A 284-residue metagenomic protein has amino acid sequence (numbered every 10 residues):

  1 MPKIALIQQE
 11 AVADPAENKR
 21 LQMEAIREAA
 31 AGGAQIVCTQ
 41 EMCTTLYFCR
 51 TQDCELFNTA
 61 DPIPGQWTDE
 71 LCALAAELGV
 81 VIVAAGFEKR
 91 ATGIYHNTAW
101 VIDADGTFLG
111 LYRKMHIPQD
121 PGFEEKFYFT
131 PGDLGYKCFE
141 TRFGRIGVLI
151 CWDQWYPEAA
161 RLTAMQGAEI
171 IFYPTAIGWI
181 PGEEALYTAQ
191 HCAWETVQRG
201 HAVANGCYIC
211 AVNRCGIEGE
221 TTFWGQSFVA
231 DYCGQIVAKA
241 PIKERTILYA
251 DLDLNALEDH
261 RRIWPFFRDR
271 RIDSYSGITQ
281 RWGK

Functional and structural regions predicted by a protein language model:
M1-A5: Extreme N-terminal starter segment of soluble prokaryotic enzymes
Q8-A13: Short polar catalytic/cofactor-binding loops
P15, E24-D105, L111, I177-G200 (+1 more regions): Cys-nucleophile CN-hydrolase/nitrilase-fold catalytic domain and related Cys-dependent amidase chemistry that acts on
Q52, W100, L111-P118, F228 (+1 more regions): Short beta->alpha transition motifs characteristic of CBS
A60-I63, A73, R90-V197, I263-W264: Active-site catalytic loop in hydrolytic enzyme cores
A60-V83, C151-I247: CN hydrolase (nitrilase-like) catalytic-core segments centered on the catalytic cysteine and neighboring Lys/Glu
A84-G86, T98-V101, K137, S227-V229 (+1 more regions): Short beta-strand scaffold segments in enzyme catalytic cores
N255-K284: A short C-terminal boundary segment appended to hydrolase-like catalytic domains
